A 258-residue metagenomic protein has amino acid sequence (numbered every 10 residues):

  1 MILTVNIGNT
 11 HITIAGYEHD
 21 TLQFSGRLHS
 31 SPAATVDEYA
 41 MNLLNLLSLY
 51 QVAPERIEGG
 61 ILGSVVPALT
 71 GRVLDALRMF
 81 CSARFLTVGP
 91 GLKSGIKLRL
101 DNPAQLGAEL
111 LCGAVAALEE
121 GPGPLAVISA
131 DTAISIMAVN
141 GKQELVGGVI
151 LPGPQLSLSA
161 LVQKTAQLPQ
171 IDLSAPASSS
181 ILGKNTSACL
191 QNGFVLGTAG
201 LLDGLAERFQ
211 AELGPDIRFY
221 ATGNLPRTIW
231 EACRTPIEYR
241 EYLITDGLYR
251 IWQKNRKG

Functional and structural regions predicted by a protein language model:
M1-F24, A117, G121-L145, L161 (+1 more regions): Gly/Thr-rich phosphate-binding beta-strand-loop-beta motif of the actin/hexokinase/Hsp70
M1-V88, L92: N-terminal glycine/serine-rich phosphate-binding loop of ATP-dependent small-molecule kinases, especially carbohydrate
S31-E38, L106-A108, G113-P122, V146-Q191 (+2 more regions): Glycine-rich phosphate-binding loop plus the immediately following alpha-helix
Y50-E55, E120-P122, A211-P215: Glycine-rich phosphate-binding loop signature in dinucleotide/nucleotide-binding domains
V52-L106, K142-V149, G153-P154, K184-V195 (+3 more regions): Short beta-strand-loop/turn "lid" adjacent to the catalytic site in phosphate-handling enzymes
L111-C112, A166, V195, R227 (+1 more regions): Glycine-rich phosphate-binding/hydrolytic loop that grips phosphoryl groups
T198-E212: A short, acidic, amphipathic alpha-helical segment used as a generic capping/interface helix at domain edges
